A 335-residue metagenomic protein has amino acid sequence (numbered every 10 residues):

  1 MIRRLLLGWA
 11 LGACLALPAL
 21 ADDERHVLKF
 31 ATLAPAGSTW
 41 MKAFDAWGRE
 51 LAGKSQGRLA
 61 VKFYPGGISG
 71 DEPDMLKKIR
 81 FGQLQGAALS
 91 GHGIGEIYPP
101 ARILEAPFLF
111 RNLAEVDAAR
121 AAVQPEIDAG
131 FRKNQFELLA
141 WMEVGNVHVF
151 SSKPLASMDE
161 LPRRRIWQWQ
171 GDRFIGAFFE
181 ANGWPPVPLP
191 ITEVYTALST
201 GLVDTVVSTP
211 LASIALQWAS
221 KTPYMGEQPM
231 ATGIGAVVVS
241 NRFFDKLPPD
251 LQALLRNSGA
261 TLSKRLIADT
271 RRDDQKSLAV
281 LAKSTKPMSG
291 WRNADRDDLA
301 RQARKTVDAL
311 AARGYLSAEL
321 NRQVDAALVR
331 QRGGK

Functional and structural regions predicted by a protein language model:
M1-I2: N-terminal secretory signal peptides that target proteins for export/translocation
L5-A16: Bacterial N-terminal signal peptides
P18-L20: Juxtamembrane cytosolic interface motif at the C-terminal end of transmembrane helices
D22-E115, E126-K335: N-terminal secretory/targeting leader peptides
A121-A122: An acidic, glycine-rich surface segment that forms the CoA-thioester-binding/catalytic face of crotonase-fold enzymes
